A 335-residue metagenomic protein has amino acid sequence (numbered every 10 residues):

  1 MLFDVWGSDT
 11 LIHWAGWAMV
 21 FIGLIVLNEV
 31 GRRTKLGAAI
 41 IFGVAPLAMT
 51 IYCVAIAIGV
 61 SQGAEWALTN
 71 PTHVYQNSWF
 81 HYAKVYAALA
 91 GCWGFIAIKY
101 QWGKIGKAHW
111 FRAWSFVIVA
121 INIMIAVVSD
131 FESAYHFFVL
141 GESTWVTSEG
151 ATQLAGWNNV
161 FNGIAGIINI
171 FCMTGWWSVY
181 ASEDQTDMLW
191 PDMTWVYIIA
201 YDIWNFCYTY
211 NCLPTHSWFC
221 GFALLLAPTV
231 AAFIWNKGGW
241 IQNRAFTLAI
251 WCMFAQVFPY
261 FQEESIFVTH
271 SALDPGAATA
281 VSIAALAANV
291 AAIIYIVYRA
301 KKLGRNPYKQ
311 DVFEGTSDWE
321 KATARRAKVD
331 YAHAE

Functional and structural regions predicted by a protein language model:
M1-L2, S61-W79, E132-L154, S265-L273: Membrane-interfacial helical/loop segments at transmembrane boundaries in membrane proteins
L2-W102: An N-terminal, globular interaction/scaffold subdomain
S8-V20, A45, H73-W93, R112-A126 (+3 more regions): Alpha-helical transmembrane segments of polytopic membrane proteins
F21-I25, C220-H333: C-terminal transmembrane-bundle signature of multipass membrane proteins, characterized by strong activation on
G23-T34, C92-G106, T174-D184, V230-G238 (+1 more regions): C-terminal ends of transmembrane helices
V44-W66, W93-Q101, F116-A134, W195-N211 (+1 more regions): Hydrophobic alpha-helical transmembrane segments and adjacent interfacial helices in integral membrane proteins
I105-G238: Generic multipass alpha-helical transmembrane bundles of integral membrane proteins
